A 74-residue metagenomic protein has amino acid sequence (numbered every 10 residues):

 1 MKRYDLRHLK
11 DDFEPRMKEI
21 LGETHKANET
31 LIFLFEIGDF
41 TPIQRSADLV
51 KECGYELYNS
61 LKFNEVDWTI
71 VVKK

Functional and structural regions predicted by a protein language model:
M1-N28: An N-terminal amphipathic alpha-helical segment
D11, L31-F33, C53: Short non-domain terminal segments
K18-L21, D39-L57: Amphipathic alpha-helical interaction surfaces in cytosolic regulatory modules
K26, T41, L49, S60-E65: Long, contiguous binding/interaction regions
E29-F33, S46-L49: Amphipathic, hydrophobic secondary-structure cores in small proteins
L34-G38: Short helix-coil junctions and helix-kink-helix linkers
G54-K74: C-terminal edge-of-domain segments
